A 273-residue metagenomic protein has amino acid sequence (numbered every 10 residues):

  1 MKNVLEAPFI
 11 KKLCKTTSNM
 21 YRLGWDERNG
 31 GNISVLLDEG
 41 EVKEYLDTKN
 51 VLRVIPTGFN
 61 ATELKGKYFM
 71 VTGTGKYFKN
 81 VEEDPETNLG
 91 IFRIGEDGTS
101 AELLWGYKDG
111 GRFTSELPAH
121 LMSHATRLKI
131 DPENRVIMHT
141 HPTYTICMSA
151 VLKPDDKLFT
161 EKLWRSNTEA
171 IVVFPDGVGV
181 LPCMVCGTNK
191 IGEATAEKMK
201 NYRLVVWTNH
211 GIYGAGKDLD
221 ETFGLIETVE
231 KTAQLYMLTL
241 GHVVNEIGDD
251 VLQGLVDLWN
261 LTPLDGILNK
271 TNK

Functional and structural regions predicted by a protein language model:
M1-K273: Glycine-rich flexible loops
